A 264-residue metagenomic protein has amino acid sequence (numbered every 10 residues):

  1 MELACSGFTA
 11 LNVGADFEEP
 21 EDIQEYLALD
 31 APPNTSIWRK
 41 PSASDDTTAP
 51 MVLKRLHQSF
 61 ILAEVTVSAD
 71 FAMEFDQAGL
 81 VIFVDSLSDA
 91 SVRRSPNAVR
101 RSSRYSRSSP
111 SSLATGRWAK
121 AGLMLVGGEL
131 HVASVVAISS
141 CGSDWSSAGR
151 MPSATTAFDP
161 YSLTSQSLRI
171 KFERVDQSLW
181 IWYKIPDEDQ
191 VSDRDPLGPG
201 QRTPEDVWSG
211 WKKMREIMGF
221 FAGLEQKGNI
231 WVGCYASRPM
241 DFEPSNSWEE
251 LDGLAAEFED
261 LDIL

Functional and structural regions predicted by a protein language model:
M1-L264: Extracellular glycan-recognition regions
